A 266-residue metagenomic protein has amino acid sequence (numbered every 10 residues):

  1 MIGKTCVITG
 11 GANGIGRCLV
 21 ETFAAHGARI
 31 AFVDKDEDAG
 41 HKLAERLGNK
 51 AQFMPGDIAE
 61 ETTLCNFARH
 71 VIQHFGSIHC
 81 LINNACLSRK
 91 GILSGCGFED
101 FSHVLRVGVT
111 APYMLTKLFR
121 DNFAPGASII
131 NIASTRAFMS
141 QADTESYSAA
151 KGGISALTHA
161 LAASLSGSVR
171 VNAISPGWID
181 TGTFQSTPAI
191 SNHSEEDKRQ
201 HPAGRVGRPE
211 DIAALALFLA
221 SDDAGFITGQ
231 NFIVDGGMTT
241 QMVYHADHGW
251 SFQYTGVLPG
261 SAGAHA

Functional and structural regions predicted by a protein language model:
M1-A31: Canonical Rossmann dinucleotide-binding motif of NAD(H)/NADP(H)-dependent dehydrogenases/reductases, specifically
I92-L93, G97-S102, D197: Substrate-binding pocket helix/loop in short-chain dehydrogenase/reductase
S94, M139-E145, G204, P209 (+1 more regions): Active-site loop immediately N-terminal to the catalytic Tyr-X3-Lys motif of short-chain dehydrogenase/reductase
T116, A150, T158: Active-site helix of classical SDR
D121, A162-G167, G225: Alpha-helical segment proximal to the catalytic Tyr-Lys
S134: Residue(s) in the substrate-gating loop at a strand-loop-helix junction that position the organic substrate next
A173, E195-I227, V234-G236, G260-A266: C-terminal helical subdomain
